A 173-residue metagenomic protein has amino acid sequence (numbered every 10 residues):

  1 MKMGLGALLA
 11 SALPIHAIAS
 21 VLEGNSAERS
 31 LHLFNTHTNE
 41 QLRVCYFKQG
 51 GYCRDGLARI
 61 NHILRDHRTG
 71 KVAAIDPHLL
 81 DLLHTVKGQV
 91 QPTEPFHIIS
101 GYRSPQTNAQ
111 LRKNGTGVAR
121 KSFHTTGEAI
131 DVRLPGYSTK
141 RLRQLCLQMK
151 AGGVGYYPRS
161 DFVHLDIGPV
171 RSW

Functional and structural regions predicted by a protein language model:
M1-A19: N-terminal export signals
S20-D66: Near-N-terminal "mature-domain entry" segment
R29-F34, G117-W173: Catalytic cores and adjacent binding grooves of peptidoglycan-active enzymes
T36, I63, L82-T93, N114-G117 (+2 more regions): Structured segments of extracytoplasmic/periplasmic soluble domains in secreted or envelope-associated proteins
Q49-I99: Active-site acidic/histidine clusters and adjacent loop/turn architecture that either coordinate catalytic ions
P95-A109: Acidic helix-start/capping segments at beta-turn-to-alpha-helix junctions
Q106-R120: Charged, often glycine-rich, active-site loop that binds/positions anionic groups
